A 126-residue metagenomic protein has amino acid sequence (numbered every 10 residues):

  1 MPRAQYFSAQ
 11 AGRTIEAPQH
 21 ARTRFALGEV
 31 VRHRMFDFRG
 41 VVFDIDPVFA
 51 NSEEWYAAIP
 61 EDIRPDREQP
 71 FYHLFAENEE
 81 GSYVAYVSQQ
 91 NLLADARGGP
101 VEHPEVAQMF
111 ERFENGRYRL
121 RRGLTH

Functional and structural regions predicted by a protein language model:
M1-V30, F36-R39, D46-F49, G123-H126: Mixed-charge, Lys/Arg-rich low-complexity intrinsically disordered regions
F7, P65-H126: Intrinsically disordered, low-complexity, charged/polar segments
R34, F43, E77: Structured beta-strand/turn binding interfaces of compact recognition modules in eukaryotic regulators
F43-D44, E53: Short, glycine/acidic-enriched capping/hinge loops at junctions between secondary-structure elements
F49-A58: Short, solvent-exposed secondary-structure boundary/capping segments
I59-P65: Short proline/glycine-enriched turn/loop segments at secondary-structure junctions
